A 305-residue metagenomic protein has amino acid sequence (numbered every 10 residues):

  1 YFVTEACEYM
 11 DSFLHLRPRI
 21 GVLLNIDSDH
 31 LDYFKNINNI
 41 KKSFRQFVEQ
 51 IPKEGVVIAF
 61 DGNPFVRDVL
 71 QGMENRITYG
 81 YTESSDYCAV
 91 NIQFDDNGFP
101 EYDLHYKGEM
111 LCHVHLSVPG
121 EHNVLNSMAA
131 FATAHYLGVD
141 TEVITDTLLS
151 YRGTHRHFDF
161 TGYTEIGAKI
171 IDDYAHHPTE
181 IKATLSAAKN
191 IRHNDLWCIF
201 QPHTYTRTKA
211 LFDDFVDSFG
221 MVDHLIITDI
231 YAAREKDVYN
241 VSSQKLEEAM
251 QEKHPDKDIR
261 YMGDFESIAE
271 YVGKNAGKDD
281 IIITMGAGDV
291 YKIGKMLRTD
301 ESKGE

Functional and structural regions predicted by a protein language model:
Y1, K53-V57, D258-I259, D280: Short active-site oxyanion
Y1-Y9, I170-H176: Switch II (G3) loop of P-loop NTPases
A6-M10, N63-P64, F265-E266, G288-D289: Short beta->alpha connector loops
C7, Y79-T82, Q93, D229 (+1 more regions): Residues at the C-termini of beta-strands that transition into short coil/loop
D11-S12, H30, V66, A233-R234 (+1 more regions): Short glycine-rich, flexible loops that bind phosphorylated cofactors or substrates
S12-R19: Short glycine/proline-enriched loop/turn "hinge" motifs that connect secondary-structure elements and lie
I20-I170, H193, E247-E248: Acidic, Mg2+-coordinating active-site environments of NTP-dependent enzymes
R45, M73-N75, E109, P119-H122 (+1 more regions): ATP-dependent carboxylate-amine ligase
